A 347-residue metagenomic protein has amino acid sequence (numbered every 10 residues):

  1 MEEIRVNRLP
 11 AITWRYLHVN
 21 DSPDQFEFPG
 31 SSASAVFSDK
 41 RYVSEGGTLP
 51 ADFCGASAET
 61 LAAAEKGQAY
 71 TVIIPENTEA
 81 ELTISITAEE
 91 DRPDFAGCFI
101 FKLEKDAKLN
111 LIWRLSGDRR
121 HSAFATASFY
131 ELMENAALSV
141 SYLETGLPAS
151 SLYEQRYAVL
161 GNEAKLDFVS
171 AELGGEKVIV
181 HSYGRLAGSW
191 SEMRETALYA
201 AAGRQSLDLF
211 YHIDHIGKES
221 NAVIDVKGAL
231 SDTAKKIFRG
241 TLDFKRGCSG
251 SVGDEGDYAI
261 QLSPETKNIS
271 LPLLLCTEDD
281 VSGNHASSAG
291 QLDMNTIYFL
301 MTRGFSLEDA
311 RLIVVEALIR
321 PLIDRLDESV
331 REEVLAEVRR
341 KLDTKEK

Functional and structural regions predicted by a protein language model:
M1-F28, S85, R120, L143 (+6 more regions): A generic "cationic amphipathic patch" detector
M1-Y70, E89: Long, low-complexity, mixed-charge
D21-P23, A33, S44, L49 (+4 more regions): Residue-level detector of solvent-exposed, low-hydrophobicity positions
G55-Y298, T302-F305, D327-K347: Conserved beta-strand/loop scaffold segments within soluble protein domains that form the structured core and edges
I297-R320: Extended amphipathic alpha-helical segments enriched in small hydrophobics
L318-E328: Short arginine-rich
